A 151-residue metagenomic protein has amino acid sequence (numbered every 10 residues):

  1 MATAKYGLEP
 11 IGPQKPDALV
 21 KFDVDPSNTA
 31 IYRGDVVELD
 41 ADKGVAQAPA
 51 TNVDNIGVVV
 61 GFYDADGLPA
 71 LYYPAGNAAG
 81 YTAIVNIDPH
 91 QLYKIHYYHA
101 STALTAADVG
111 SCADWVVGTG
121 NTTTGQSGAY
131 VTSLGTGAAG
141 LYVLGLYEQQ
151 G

Functional and structural regions predicted by a protein language model:
M1-G151: Surface-exposed, low-hydrophobicity beta-strand/loop segments enriched in small/polar/acidic residues
